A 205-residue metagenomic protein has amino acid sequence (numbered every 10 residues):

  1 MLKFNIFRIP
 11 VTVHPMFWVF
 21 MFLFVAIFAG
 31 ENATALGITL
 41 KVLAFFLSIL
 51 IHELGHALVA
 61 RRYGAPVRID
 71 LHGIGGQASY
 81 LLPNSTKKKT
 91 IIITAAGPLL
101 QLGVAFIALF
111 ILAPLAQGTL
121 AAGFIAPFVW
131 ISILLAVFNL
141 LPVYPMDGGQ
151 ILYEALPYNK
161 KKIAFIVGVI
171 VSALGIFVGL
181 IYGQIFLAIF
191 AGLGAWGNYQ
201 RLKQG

Functional and structural regions predicted by a protein language model:
M1-G205: Hydrophobic transmembrane alpha-helices and their immediate loop junctions in multi-pass integral membrane proteins
